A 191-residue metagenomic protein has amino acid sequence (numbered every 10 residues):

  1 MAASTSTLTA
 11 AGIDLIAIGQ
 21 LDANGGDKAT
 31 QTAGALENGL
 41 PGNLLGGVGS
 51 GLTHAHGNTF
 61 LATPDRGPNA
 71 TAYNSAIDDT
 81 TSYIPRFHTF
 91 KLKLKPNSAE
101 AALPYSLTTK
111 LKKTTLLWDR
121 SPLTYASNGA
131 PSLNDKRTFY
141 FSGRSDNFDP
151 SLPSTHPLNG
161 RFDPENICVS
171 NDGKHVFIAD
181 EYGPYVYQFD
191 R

Functional and structural regions predicted by a protein language model:
A2-R191: Sequence/structural signature of beta-propeller domains
